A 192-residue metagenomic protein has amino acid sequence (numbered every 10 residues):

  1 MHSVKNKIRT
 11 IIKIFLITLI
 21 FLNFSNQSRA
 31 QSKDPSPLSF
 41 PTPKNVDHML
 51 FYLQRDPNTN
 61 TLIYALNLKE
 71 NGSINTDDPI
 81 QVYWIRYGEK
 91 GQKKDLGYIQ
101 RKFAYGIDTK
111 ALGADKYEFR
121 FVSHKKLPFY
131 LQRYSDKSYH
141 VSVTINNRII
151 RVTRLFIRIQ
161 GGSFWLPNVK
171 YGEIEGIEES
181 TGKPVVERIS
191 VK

Functional and structural regions predicted by a protein language model:
M1-D34: Bacterial Sec-dependent N-terminal signal peptides
R29-L96, P184: N-terminal export/targeting and maturation segments
L53-N58, N67-N71, R86-E89, F121-K125 (+3 more regions): Short, flexible beta-strand-to-coil junctions
Y64, K93, F119, V141 (+2 more regions): Short linear proline/tyrosine/threonine-rich motifs used for host-factor recruitment and membrane trafficking/assembly
K90-Y139: Predominantly extracellular/secreted and cell-surface proteins with exposed, flexible low-complexity segments
K126-K170, E178-S180: Acidic, glycine-rich flexible loop segments
V169-K192: Edge beta-strand at a domain terminus
